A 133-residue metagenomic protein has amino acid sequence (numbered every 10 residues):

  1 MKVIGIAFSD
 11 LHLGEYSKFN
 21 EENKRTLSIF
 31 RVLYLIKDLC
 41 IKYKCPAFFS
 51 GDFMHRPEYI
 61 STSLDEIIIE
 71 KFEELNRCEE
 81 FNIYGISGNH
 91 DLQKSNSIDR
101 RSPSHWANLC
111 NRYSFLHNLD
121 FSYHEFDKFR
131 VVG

Functional and structural regions predicted by a protein language model:
M1-I6, Y123-G133: Beta-strand-turn-beta hairpins that frame and shape the catalytic cleft of phosphate-ester-processing enzymes
M1-K18: Acidic, histidine-bearing metal-coordination/catalytic regions of metal-dependent phosphoesterases
K2, F19-E125: Core catalytic region of metal-dependent phosphoesterases/phosphodiesterases, especially metallo-beta-lactamase-like
F8, L13, S50, S87 (+1 more regions): Short glycine-rich loop/turn motifs that provide flexible caps or phosphate-binding loops at active sites
